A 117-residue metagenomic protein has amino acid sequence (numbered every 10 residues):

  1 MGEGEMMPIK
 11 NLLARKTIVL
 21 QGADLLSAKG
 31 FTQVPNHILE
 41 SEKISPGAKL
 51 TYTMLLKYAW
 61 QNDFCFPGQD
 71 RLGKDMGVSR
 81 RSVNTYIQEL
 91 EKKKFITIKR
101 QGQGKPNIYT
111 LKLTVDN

Functional and structural regions predicted by a protein language model:
M1-R81, E91-K93: Short recognition helix of helix-turn-helix/winged-helix DNA-binding domains
S41, K99-Q101: Generic marker of residues within folded, mature protein domains
G68, Q101-N117: Short, cationic-aromatic polyanion-contact patches
I87-Q88: Short, hydrophobic-biased segments on the C-terminal half of alpha helices that form "recognition helices"
